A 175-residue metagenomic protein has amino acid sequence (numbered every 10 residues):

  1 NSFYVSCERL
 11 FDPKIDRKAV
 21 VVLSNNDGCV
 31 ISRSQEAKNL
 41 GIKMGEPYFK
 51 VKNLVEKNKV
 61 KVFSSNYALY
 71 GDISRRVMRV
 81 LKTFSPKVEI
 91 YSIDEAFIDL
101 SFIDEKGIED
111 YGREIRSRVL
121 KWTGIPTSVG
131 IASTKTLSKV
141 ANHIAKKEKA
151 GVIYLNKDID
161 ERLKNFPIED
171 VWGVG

Functional and structural regions predicted by a protein language model:
N1-I93, F97: Residues that scaffold, gate, or flank divalent-cation-dependent active/transport sites
D16-K18, G124-I125, K149: Short coil/turn connectors at secondary-structure junctions
V60-K61, P86-Y91, I108, L120-V129: Short secondary-structure capping/junction motifs at helix and strand boundaries
R76, V80-F84, E114-T123: Generic non-transmembrane alpha-helical segments
I98-R116, A145: Catalytic palm subdomain of template-directed nucleic-acid polymerases, centered on the conserved carboxylate motif
R116-R118, G124-K139, H143: Structured, non-catalytic alpha/beta "coupling" segments that mediate domain-domain communication and provide generic
V129, K164-G175: Helix-hairpin-helix
A145-P167: A short, charged helix-loop
